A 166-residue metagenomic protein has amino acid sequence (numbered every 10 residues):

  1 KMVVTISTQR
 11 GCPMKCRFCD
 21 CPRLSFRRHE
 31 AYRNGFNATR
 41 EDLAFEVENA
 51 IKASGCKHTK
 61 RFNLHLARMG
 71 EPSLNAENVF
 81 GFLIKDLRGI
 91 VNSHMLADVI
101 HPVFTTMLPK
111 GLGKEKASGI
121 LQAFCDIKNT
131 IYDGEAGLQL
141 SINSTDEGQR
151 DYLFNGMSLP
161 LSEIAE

Functional and structural regions predicted by a protein language model:
M2-F45, N49: Canonical Radical SAM [4Fe-4S] cluster-binding loop centered on the CxxxCxxC motif and its immediate flanking residues
D42-E166: Conserved AdoMet/S-adenosylmethionine-binding subsite of the radical SAM
